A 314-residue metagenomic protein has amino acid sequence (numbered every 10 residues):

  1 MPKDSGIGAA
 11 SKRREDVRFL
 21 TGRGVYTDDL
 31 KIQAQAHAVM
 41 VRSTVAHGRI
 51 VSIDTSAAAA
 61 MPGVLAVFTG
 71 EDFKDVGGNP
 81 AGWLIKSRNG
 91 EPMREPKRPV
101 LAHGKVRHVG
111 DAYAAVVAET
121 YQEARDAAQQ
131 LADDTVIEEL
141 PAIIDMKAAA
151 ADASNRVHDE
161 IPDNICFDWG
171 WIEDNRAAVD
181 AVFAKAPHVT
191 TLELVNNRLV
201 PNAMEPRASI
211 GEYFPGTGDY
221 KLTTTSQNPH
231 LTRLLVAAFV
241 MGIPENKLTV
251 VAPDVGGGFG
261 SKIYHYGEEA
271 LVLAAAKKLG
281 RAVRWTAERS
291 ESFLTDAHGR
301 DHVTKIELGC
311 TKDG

Functional and structural regions predicted by a protein language model:
M1-D163: Flexible, low-hydrophobicity surface segments
G6, R23-Y26, P99-L101, L194-R198 (+3 more regions): Glycine-rich, charged/polar anion/phosphate-binding loops that engage phosphate groups from diverse ligands
K12, L30-A34, R98-V100, K105-G110 (+7 more regions): Solvent-exposed alpha-helices and their adjacent loops that cap or buttress functional pockets in soluble metabolic
G22, A66-G70, H108, T190-L194 (+3 more regions): General beta-strand structural signal in soluble alpha/beta enzymes
M40-K74, A114-I137, S209-L279: Alpha-helical support elements that line or immediately flank enzyme active sites and cofactor-binding pockets
L84-E123, G260-C310: Glycine-rich and small/hydrophobic secondary-structure elements
N155-V240: Helix-loop-helix junctions that connect adjacent transmembrane helices in secondary transporters/permeases, recognized
